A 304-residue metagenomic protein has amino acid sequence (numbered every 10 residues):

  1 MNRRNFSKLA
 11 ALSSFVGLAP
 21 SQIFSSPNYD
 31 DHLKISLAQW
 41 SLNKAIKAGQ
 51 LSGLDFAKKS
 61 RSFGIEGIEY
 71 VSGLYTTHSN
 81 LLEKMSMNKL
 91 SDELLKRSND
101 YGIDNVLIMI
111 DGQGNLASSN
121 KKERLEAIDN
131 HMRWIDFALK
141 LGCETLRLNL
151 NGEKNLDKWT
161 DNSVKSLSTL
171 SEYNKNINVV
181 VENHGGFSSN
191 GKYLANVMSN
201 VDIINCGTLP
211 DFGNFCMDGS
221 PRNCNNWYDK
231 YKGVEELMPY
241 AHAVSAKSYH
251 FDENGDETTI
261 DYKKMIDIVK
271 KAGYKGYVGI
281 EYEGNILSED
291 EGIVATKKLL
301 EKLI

Functional and structural regions predicted by a protein language model:
R4-S26: N-terminal export signals
A10-G17, R61, S91-P210, C216 (+1 more regions): Active-site acidic/histidine proton-transfer and metal-coordination neighborhood in alpha/beta enzyme cores
S21-L51: C-terminal segment of N-terminal export signals and the immediately downstream linker at the start of the mature
L33-Q39, I68-Y70, N105-I110, L146-L148 (+4 more regions): Hydrophobic faces of well-ordered beta-strands that scaffold small-molecule active sites in alpha/beta enzyme cores
K47-S60, L125-D136, N226-V234, Y262: Short, acidic/polar
L54-G73, G142: Catalytic domains of carbohydrate-active enzymes, especially glycoside hydrolases
G67-I68, V164-D267: Acidic/histidine-rich catalytic cores of soluble enzymes
E69-L94, L150-K154: Glycine-rich, proline-tolerant flexible connector loops at the mouths of alpha/beta enzymes
